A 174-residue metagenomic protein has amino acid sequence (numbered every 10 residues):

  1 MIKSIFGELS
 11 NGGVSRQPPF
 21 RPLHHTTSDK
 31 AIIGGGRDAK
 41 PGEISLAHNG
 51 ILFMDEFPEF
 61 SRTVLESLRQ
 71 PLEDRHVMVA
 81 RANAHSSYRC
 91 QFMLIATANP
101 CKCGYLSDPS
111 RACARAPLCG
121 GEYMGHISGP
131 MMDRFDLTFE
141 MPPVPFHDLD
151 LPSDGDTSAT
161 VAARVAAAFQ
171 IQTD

Functional and structural regions predicted by a protein language model:
M1-G125: Conserved ASCE/P-loop NTPase catalytic core
S86-Q91, C101-D174: Phosphate-sensing "switch" segment of ASCE/P-loop ATPases
